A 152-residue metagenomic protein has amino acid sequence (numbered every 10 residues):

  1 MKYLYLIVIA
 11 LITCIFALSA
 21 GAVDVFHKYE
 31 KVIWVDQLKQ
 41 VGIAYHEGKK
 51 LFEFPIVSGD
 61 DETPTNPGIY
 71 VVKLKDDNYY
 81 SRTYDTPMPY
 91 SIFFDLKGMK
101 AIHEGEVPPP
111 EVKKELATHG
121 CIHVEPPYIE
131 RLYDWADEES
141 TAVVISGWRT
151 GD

Functional and structural regions predicted by a protein language model:
M1-L4: Positively charged n-region of N-terminal signal peptides that target proteins for export
I7-I15: Bacterial N-terminal signal peptides
L18-V71, A142-D152: Intrinsically disordered, low-complexity, Pro/Ser/Thr/Asn/Gly/Ala-rich spacer/linker segments adjacent to signal
V23-K28, T63-I69, D76-D152: Exported/periplasmic cell-wall-interacting domains
